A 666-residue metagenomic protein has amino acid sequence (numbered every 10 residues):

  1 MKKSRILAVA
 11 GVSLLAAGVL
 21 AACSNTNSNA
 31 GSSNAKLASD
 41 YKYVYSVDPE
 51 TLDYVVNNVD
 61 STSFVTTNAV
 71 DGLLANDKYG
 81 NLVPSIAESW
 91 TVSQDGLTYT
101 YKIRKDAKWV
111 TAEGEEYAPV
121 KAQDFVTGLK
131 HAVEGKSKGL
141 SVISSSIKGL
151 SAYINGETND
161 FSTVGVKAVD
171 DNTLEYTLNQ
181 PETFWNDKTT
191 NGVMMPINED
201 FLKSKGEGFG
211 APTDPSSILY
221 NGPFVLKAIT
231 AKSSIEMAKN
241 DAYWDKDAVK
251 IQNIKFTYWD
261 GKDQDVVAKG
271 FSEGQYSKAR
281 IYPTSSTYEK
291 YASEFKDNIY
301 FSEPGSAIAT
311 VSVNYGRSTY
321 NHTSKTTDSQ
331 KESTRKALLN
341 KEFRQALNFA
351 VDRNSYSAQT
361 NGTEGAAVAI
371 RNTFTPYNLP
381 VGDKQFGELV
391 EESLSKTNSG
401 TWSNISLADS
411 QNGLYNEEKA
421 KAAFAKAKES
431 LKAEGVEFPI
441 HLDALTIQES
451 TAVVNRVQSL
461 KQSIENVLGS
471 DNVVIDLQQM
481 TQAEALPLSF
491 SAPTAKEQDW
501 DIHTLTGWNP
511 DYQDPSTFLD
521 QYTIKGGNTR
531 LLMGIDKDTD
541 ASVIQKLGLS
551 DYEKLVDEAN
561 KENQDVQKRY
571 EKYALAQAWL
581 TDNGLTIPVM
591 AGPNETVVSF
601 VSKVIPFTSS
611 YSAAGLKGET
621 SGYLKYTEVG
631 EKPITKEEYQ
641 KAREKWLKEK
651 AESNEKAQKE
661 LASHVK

Functional and structural regions predicted by a protein language model:
V44-Q94, L219: N-terminal lobe/hinge region of extracytoplasmic solute-binding protein
E88-I143, E175, G270, T334-L339 (+1 more regions): Aromatic- and charge-enriched surface segment that lines or borders ligand/interaction sites
A122-F125, T173-E175, Q252-N253, S306-E392 (+3 more regions): Alpha-helical secondary-structure segments
Q123-D124, E134-L202: Surface-exposed binding/hinge segments that line and control ligand-binding clefts or catalytic entry sites
N172, L178-K255, D265-V266, V629-V665: Gly/Pro-rich hinge or "lid" segments in bacterial periplasmic/extracellular proteins
K227-A238, T257-T326, N354, A358-E364: Extracellular/periplasmic solute-recognition and catalytic clefts
A231, G270, G365, T401-P510 (+3 more regions): Ligand/substrate-recognition segments at binding pockets and active sites
N348-L394, A452-Q462, S491-K666: Detector for C-terminal structural segments
